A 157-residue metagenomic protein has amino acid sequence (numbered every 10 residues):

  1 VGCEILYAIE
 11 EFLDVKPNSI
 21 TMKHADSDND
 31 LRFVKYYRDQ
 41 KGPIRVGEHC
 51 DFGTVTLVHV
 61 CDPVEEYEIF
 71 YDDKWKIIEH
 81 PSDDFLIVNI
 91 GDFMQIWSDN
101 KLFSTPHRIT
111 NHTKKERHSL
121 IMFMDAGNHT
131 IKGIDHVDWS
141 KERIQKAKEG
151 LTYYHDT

Functional and structural regions predicted by a protein language model:
V1-T157: C-terminal flanking tails of non-heme Fe-dependent oxygenases
